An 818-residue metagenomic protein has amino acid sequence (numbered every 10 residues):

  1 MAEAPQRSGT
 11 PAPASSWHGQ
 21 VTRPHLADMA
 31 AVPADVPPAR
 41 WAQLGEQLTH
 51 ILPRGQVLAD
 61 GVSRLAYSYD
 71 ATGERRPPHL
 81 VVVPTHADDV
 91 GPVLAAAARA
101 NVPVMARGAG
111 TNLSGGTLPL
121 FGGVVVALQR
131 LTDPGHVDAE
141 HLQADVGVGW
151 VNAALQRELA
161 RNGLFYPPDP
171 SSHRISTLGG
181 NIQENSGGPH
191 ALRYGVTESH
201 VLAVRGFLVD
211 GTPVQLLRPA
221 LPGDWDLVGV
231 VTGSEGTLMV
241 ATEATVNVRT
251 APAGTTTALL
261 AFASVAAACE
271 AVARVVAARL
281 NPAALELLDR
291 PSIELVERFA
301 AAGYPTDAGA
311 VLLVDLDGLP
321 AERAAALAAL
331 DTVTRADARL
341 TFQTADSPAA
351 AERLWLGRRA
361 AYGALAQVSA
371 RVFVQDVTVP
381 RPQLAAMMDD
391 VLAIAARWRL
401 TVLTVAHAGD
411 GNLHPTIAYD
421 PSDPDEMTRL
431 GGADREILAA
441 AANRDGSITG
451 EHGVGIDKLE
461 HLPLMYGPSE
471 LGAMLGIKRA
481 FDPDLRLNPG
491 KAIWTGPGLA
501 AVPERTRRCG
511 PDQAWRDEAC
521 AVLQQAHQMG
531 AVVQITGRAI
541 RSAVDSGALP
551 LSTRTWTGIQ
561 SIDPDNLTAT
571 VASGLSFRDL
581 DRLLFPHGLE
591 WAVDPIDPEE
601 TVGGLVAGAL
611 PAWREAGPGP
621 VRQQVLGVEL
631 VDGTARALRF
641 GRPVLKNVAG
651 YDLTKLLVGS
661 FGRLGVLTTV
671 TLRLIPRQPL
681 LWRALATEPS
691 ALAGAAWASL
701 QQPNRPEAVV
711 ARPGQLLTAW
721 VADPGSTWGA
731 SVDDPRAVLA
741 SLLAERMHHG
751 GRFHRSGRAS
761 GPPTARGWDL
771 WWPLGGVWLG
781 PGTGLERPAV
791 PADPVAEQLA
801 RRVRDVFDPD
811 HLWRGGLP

Functional and structural regions predicted by a protein language model:
A2-A95, T111-L142, S171, V246-V248 (+9 more regions): N-terminal flexible segment immediately upstream of the FAD-binding catalytic core in FAD-dependent oxidoreductases
L58-Y67, V246-T250, T256-A433, A440 (+4 more regions): C-terminal substrate-recognition/cap domain of FAD-linked oxidoreductases
N101, G163, R399, D445 (+2 more regions): Glycine-centered short loops/turns at secondary-structure junctions
L113-P119, V124-Q129, T237-T245, L316-L330 (+5 more regions): Short, acidic (Asp/Glu-rich) active-site segment that either coordinates a divalent metal cofactor
D133-E140, A144-E286, L487, V502-R507 (+2 more regions): FAD-binding subdomain of flavoenzyme oxidoreductases
E460-R508, V790-P818: Activity-critical C-terminal alpha-helical subdomain
